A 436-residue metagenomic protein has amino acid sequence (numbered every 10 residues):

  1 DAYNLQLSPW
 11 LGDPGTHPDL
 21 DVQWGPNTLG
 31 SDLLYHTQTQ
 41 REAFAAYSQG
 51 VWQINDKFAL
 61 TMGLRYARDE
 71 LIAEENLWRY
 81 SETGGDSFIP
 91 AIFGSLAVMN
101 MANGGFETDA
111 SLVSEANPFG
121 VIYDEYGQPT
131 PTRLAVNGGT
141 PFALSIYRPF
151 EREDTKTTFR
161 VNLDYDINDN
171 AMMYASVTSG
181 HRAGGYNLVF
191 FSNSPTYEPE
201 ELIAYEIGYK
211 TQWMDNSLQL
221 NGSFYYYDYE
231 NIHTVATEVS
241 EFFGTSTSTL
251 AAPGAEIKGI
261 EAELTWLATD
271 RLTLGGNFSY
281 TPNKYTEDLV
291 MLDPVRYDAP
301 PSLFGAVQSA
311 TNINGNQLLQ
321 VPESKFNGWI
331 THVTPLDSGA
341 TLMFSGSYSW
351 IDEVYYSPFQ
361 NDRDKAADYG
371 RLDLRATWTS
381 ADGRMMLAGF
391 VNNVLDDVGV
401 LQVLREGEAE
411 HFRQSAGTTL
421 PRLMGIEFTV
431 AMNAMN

Functional and structural regions predicted by a protein language model:
A2-L34, I72-E151, N187-P195, T234-A251 (+2 more regions): Solvent-exposed loop segments that connect transmembrane elements
E42-G50, T157-V161, I203-I207, K258-A262 (+3 more regions): Hydrophobic, lipid-facing positions within transmembrane beta-strands of outer-membrane proteins
S48, W52, L64-Y66, T155 (+9 more regions): Residue-level signature of outer-membrane beta-barrel architecture
D56, Y226-D228, L250-P358, E427-N436: Gram-negative outer-membrane beta-barrel transporters
K57-L60, N170-M173, D215-L220, R271-L274 (+3 more regions): Repeated loop/turn-to-beta-strand initiation elements of outer-membrane beta-barrel proteins
Y66-I72, V177-A183, W213, F224-E230 (+7 more regions): Transmembrane beta-strands of outer-membrane beta-barrel pores
D164-R182, V189-F190, E198-I260, T265-T273 (+2 more regions): Membrane-embedded beta-barrel scaffold of Gram-negative outer-membrane proteins
N283, S347-S357, W378-N436: C-terminal beta-signal and adjacent terminal beta-strands/loops of Gram-negative outer-membrane beta-barrel proteins
